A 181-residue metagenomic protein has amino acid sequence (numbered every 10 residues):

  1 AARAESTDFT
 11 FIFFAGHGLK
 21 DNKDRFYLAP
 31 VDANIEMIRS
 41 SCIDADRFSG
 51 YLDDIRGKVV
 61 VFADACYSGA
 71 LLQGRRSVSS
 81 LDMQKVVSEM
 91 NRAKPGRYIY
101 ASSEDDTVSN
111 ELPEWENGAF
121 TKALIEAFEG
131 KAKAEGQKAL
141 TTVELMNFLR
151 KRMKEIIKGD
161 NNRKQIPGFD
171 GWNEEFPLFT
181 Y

Functional and structural regions predicted by a protein language model:
A1-Y181: Cysteine endopeptidase catalytic domains of the caspase/legumain-like
